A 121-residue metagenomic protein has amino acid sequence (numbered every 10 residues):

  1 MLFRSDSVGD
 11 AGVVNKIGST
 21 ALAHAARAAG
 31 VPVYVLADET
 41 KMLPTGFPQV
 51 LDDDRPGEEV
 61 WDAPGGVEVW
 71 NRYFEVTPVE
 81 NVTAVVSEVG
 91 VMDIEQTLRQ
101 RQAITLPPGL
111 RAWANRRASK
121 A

Functional and structural regions predicted by a protein language model:
F3-A121: Conserved phosphate- and dinucleotide-binding cores of soluble alpha/beta proteins, encompassing both enzyme active
